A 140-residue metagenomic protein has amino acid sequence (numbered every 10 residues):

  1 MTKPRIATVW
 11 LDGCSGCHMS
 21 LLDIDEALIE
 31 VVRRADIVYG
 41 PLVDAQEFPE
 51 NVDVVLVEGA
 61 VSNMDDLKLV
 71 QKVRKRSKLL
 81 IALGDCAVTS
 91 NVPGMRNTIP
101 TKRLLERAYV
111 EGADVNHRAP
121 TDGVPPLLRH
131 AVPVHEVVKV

Functional and structural regions predicted by a protein language model:
M1-V140: Iron-sulfur-associated redox domains of electron-transfer enzymes in respiratory and anaerobic energy metabolism
